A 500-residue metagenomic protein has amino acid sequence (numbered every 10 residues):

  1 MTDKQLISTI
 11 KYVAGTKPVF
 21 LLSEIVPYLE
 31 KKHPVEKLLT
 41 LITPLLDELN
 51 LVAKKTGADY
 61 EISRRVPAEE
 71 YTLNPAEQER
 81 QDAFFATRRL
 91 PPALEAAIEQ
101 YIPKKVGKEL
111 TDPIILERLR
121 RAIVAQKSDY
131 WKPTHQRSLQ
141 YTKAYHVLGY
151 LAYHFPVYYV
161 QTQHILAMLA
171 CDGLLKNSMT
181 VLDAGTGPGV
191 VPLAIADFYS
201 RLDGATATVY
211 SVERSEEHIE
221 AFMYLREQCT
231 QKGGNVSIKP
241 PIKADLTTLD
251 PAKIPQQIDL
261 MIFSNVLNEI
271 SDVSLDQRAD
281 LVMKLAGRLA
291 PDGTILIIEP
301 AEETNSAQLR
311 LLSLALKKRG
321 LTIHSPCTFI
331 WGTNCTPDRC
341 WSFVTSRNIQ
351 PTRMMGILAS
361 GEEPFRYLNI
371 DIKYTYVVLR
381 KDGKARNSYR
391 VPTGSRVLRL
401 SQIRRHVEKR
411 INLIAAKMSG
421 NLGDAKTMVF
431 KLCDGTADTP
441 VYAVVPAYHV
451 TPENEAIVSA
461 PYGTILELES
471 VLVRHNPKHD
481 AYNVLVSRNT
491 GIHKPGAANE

Functional and structural regions predicted by a protein language model:
F20, V26-K31, I42-T134: N-terminal auxiliary segments of SAM/dcSAM-dependent transferases
V26-L29, I357-E500: C-terminal lobe and adjacent flexible extensions of AdoMet/dcAdoMet transferase-like proteins
Q136-A167, D172: Class I SAM-dependent methyltransferase Rossmann-like catalytic core, especially the SAM/SAH-binding loop
P188-G204: Conserved SAM-binding loop of SAM-dependent methyltransferases across substrates and taxa, primarily the Class I
E220-K253: S-adenosyl-L-methionine
D259-L275: A short SAM/SAH-binding and catalytic strip from SAM-dependent methyltransferases
Q277-P291: A short glycine-rich, Lys/Arg-flanked "PGG" loop and its adjoining helix->strand segment in the class I
P291-E299: Conserved beta-strand signature within the Rossmann-like core of class I S-adenosyl-L-methionine
